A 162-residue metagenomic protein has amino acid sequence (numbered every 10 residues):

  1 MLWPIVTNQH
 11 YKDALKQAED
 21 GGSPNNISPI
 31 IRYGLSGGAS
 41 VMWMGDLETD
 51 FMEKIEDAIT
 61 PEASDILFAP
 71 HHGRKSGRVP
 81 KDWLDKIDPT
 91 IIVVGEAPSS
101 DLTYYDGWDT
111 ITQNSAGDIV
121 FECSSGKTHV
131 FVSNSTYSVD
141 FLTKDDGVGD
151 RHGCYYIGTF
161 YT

Functional and structural regions predicted by a protein language model:
M1-A63, G117-K127, F131-T162: Core dinuclear metal-dependent hydrolase active-site scaffold
T49-K127: Cap/insert and terminal regions of metallo-dependent hydrolase folds
